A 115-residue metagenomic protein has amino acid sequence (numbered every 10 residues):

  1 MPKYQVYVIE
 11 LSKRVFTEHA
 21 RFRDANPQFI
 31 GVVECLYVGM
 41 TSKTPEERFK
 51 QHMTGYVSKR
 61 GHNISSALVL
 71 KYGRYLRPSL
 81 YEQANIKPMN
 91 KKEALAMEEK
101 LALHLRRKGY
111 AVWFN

Functional and structural regions predicted by a protein language model:
M1-K50, M89-K92, A96: GIY-YIG nuclease catalytic motif and its immediate N-terminal context
V6-I9, E18, V38-G39, S58 (+3 more regions): Intrinsically disordered, low-complexity regions enriched in small/polar residues
L11, L36, L68-L70, L76 (+3 more regions): Generic detector of leucine side chains in alpha-helical contexts
P27-F29, S42-E93: Conserved short loop/helix modules at catalytic or binding sites in compact beta-alpha or helix-hairpin-helix contexts
Y56-N63, K100-V112: Short arginine-rich
